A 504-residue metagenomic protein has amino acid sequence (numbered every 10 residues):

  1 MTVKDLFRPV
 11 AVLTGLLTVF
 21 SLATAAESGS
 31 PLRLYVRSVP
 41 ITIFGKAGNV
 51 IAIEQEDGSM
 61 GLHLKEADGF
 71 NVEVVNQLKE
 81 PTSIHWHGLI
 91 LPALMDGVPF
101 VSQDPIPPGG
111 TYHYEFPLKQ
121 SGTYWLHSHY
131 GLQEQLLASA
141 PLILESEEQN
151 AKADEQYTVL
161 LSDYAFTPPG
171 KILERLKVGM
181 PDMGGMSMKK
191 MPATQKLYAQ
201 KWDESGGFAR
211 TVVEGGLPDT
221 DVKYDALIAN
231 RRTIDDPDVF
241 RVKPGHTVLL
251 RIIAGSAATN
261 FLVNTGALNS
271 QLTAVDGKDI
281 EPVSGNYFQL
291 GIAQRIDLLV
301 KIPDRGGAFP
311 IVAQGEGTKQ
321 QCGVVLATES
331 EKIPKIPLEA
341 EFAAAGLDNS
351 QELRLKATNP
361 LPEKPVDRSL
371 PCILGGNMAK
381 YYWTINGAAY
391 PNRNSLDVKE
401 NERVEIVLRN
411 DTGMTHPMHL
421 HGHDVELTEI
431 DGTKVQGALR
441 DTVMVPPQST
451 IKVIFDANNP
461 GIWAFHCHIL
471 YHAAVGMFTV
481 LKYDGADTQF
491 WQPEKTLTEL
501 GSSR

Functional and structural regions predicted by a protein language model:
T2-V12: Bacterial N-terminal signal peptides that target proteins for export
V10-S21: Bacterial N-terminal signal peptides
A23-H113, L144-S146, N150-D154, L161 (+7 more regions): N-terminal, post-signal-peptide metal-ligating segments of extracellular/periplasmic oxidoreductases, dominated by
S28-R33, R37, L136-Y198, K278-T415 (+2 more regions): Extended terminal and domain-junction accessory segments
V74-L78, I252-S256, I302, L408-T412: Asparagine-centered strand-capping/turn motif at beta-strand->loop junctions
H85-L91, L132, A254-Q271, H419-V425: Short acidic, flexible loop segments centered on an aromatic residue
M95-V98, D104-P107, H113, P117 (+3 more regions): Histidine- and aromatic-rich segments of cupredoxin/plastocyanin-like copper-binding domains
L272, G277, K380-Y381, I385 (+4 more regions): Intrinsic, low-complexity N-terminal interaction/targeting segments
